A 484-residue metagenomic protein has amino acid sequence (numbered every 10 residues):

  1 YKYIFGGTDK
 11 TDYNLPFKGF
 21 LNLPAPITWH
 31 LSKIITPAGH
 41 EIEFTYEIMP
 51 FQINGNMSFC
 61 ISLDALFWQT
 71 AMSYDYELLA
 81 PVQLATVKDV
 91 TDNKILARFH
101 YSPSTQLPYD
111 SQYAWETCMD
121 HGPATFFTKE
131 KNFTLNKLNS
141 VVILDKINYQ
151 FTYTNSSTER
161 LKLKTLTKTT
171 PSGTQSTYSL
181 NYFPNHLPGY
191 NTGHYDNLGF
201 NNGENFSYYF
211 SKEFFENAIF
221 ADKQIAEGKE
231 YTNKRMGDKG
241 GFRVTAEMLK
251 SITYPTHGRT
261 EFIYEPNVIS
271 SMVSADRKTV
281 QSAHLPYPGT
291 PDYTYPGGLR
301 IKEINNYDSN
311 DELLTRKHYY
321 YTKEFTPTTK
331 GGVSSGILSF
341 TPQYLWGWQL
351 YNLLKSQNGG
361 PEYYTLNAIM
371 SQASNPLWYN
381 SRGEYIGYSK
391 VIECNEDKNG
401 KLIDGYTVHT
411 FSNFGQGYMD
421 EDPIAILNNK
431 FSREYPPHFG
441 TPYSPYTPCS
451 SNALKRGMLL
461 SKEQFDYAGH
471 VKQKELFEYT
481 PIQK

Functional and structural regions predicted by a protein language model:
Y1-K484: Conserved catalytic cores of ATP-dependent inositol ring kinases
